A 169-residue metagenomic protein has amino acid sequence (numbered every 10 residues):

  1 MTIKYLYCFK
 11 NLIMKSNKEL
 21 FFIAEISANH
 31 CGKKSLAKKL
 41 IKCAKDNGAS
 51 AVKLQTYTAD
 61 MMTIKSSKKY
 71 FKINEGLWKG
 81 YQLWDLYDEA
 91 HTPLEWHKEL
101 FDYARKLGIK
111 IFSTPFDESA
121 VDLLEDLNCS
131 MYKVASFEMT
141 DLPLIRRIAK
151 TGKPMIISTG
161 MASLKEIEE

Functional and structural regions predicted by a protein language model:
I3-A24: N-terminal amphipathic alpha-helix/helix-capping segment at the start of soluble metabolic enzymes
F22-A24, V52-L54, I111-S113, Y132-V134 (+1 more regions): Hydrophobic faces of well-ordered beta-strands that scaffold small-molecule active sites in alpha/beta enzyme cores
E25, A44, L124, S158: Conserved, mostly hydrophobic/aromatic
S27-N29, Y57-A59, F116-E118, F137 (+1 more regions): Active-site beta-loop-alpha junctions enriched in small/polar residues
K39-Y57, L127: Catalytic domains of carbohydrate-active enzymes, especially glycoside hydrolases
S50-H91: Glycine-rich, proline-tolerant flexible connector loops at the mouths of alpha/beta enzymes
L77-L142, L164: Active-site beta->alpha loop and helix N-cap motifs at the rims of alpha/beta catalytic domains
T140-E169: Conserved anion-binding
